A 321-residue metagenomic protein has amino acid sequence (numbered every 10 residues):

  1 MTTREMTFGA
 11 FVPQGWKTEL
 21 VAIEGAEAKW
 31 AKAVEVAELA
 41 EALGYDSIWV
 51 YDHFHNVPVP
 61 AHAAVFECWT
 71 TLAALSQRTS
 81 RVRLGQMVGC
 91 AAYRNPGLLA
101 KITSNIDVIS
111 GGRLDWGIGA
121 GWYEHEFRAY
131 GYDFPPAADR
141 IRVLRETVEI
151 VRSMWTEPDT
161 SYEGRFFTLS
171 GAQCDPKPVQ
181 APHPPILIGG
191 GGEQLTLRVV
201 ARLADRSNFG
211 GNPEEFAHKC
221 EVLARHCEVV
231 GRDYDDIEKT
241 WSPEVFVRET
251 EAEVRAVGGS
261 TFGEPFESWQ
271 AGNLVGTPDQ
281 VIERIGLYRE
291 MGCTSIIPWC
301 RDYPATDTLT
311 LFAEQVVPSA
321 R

Functional and structural regions predicted by a protein language model:
M1-E24, R81, Y123-R128, R165-P184 (+1 more regions): N-terminal small/glycine-rich loop or linker at the start of catalytic domains across soluble metabolic enzymes
M1-R78, P182-P184, V257, W299: N-terminal beta1-alpha1-beta2 module of alpha/beta enzyme domains
T2-M6, A92-L203, A217-L223, D235: Internal, glycine-rich beta/alpha segment that forms the wall or movable "lid" of small-molecule/cofactor binding
T2-T3, E41-A42, L72-R81, T103 (+4 more regions): Acidic (Asp/Glu)-rich catalytic clusters
F8-A10, I48-V50, R83-Q86, L114-I118 (+4 more regions): Hydrophobic faces of well-ordered beta-strands that scaffold small-molecule active sites in alpha/beta enzyme cores
Q14-A31, G89-G97, P182-G192, E267-D279: Active-site mouth loops of central-metabolism enzymes
A40, G44, D52, L75 (+10 more regions): Conserved, mostly hydrophobic/aromatic
A61-G85, V143-I150, M154, T310-R321: Alpha-helix-loop-beta-strand connector modules within alpha/beta enzyme cores
